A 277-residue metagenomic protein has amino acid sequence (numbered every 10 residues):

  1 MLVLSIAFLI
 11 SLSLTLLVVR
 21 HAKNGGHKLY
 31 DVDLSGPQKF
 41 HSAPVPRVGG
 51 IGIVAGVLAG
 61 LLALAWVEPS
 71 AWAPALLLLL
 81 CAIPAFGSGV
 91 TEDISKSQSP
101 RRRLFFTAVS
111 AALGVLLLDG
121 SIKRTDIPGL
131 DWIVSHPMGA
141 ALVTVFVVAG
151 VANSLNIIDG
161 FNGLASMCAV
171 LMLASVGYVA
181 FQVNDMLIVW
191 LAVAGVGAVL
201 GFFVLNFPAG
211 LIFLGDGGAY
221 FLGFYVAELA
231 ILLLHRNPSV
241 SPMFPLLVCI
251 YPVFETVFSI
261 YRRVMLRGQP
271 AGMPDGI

Functional and structural regions predicted by a protein language model:
M1-T256: "…together with the soluble PPM/PP2C metallo-phosphatase catalytic core" -> "…together with the soluble PPM/PP2C
G160-L171, S259-I277: Solvent-exposed interhelical
